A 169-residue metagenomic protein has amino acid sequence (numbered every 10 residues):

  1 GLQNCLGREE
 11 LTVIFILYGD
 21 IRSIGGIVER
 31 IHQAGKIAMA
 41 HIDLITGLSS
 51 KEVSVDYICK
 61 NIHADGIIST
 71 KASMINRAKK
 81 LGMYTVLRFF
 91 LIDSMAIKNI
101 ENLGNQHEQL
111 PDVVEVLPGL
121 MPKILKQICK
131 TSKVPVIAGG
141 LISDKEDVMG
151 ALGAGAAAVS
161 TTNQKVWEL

Functional and structural regions predicted by a protein language model:
L2, S23-A64, A72-M83, D93-L103 (+1 more regions): N-terminal active-site wall of soluble small-molecule enzyme domains
N4-L17, Q109: Catalytic domains of carbohydrate-active enzymes, especially glycoside hydrolases
N4-R8, I75-K80, Q127-T131, G150-A151 (+1 more regions): Short loop/helix-cap segments at secondary-structure boundaries that form the rim of catalytic
L6-G7, V55-I68, E101-V114, A154-A157: Structural recognition of alpha->loop->beta junctions
E9-E10, A34, I62-H63, L81-G82 (+2 more regions): Short, structured coil segments at secondary-structure junctions
T12-I16, A38-I42, I67-I68, T85-F89 (+3 more regions): Hydrophobic faces of well-ordered beta-strands that scaffold small-molecule active sites in alpha/beta enzyme cores
I14-G19, P118-I124, G140-L169: Glycine-rich phosphate-binding active-site loops on the catalytic face of alpha/beta enzymes
H107-Q109, V113-Q127: Alpha-helical transmembrane segments and their immediate juxtamembrane flanks in integral membrane proteins
